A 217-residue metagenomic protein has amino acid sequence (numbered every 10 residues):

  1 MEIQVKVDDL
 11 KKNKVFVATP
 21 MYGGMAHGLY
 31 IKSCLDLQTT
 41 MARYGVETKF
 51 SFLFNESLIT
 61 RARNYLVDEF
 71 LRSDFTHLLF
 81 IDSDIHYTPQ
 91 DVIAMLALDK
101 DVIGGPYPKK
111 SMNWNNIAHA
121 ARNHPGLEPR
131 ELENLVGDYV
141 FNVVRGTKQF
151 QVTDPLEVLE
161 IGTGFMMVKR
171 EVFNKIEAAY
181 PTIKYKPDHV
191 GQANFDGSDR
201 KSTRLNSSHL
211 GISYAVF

Functional and structural regions predicted by a protein language model:
M1-S57, R61: N-proximal low-complexity "stem/linker" segments adjacent to membrane-targeting elements
T48, T76, D101: Conserved acidic residues
N64-H77: Active-site nucleotide-sugar/metal-binding loop of Leloir-type enzymes
V67, T88-D199: Conserved catalytic core of nucleotide-sugar-dependent glycosyltransferases
D74-T88: Short beta-strand-to-loop acidic/aromatic patch adjacent to the donor-nucleotide binding site
S83, R170, S207: Residues immediately flanking
K201, L205-F217: Single conserved hydrophobic/aromatic residue that forms the stacking wall/gate of nucleotide- or nucleobase-binding
